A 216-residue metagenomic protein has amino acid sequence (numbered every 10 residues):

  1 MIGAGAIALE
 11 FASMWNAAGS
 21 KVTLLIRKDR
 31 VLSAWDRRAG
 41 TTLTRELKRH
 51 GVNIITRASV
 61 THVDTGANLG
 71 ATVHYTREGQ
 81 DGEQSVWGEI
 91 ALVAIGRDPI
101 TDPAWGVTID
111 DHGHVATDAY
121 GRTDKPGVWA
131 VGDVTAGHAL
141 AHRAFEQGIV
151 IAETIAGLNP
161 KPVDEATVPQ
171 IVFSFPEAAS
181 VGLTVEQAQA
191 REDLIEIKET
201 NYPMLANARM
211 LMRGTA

Functional and structural regions predicted by a protein language model:
M1, T56, T117, A130 (+2 more regions): General beta-strand structural signal in soluble alpha/beta enzymes
I2-G5, W35, D133: Glycine-rich Rossmann-fold phosphate-binding loop(s) that bind the pyrophosphate of adenine dinucleotide cofactors
A8-L9: N-terminal Rossmann-fold NAD(P) dinucleotide-binding loop
A12-A17: Gly/Ala-rich phosphate-binding loop of Rossmann-like dinucleotide-binding domains, activating on the conserved
A18-A119, I195: A Rossmann-like FAD-binding core segment of flavoenzymes
D36, R49, V60-H62, A71 (+1 more regions): Mid-to-C-terminal Rossmann-like scaffold of FAD/NAD(P)H-dependent oxidoreductases
T65-G66, E83-S85, R122-T123, G127 (+2 more regions): Solvent-exposed alpha-helices and their adjacent loops that cap or buttress functional pockets in soluble metabolic
S85-N159: FAD-site-proximal beta/loop scaffold in flavoenzymes
